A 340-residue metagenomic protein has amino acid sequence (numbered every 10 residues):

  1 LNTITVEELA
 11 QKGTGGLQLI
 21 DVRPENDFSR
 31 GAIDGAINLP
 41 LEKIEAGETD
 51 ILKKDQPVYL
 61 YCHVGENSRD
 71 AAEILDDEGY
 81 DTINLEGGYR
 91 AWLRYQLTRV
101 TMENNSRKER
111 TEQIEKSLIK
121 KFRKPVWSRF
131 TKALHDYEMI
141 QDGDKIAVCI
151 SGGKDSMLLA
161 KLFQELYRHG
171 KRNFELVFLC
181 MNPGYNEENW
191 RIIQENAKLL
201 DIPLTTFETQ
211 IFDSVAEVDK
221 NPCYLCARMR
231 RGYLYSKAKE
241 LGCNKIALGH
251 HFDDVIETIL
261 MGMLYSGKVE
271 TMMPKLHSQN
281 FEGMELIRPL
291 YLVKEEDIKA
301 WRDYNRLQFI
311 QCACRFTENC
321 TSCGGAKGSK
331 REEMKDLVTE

Functional and structural regions predicted by a protein language model:
L1-Q18, E25-P57, H63-Q113: Rhodanese-like catalytic fold shared by cysteine-dependent sulfurtransferases and DSP/PTP-type phosphatases
V22, H63, G87, S151 (+1 more regions): Cofactor-binding loop segments of dinucleotide-utilizing enzymes, especially the Rossmann-like FAD- and NAD(P)+-binding
N38, N84, F178, T206-E208 (+1 more regions): A structural preference for short, hydrophobic beta-strand core positions in alpha/beta folds
E45, N67-S68, S156, Y185-E187 (+1 more regions): Alpha-helix N-cap/loop-to-helix initiation residues
G79-Y80, I202, L307: Short phosphate-binding/catalytic loops that engage adenosine nucleotides
Y89, C180-E187, R315-C320: Short histidine/acidic/glycine/proline-rich micro-motifs that form metal- and phosphate-coordinating active-site loops
M102-M261, Y265-V269, M273, E296-D297 (+1 more regions): ATP-dependent adenylation/nucleotidyltransferase module used to activate substrates
D254-T339: Catalytic subdomain that performs nucleotidyl-dependent activation
